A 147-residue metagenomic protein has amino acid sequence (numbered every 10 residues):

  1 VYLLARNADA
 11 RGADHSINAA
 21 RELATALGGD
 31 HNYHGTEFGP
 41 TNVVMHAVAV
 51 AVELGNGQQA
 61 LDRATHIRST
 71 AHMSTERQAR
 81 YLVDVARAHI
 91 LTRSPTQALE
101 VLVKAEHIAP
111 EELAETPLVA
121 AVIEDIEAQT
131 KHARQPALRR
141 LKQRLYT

Functional and structural regions predicted by a protein language model:
V1-T147: Conserved binding/catalytic microenvironments
